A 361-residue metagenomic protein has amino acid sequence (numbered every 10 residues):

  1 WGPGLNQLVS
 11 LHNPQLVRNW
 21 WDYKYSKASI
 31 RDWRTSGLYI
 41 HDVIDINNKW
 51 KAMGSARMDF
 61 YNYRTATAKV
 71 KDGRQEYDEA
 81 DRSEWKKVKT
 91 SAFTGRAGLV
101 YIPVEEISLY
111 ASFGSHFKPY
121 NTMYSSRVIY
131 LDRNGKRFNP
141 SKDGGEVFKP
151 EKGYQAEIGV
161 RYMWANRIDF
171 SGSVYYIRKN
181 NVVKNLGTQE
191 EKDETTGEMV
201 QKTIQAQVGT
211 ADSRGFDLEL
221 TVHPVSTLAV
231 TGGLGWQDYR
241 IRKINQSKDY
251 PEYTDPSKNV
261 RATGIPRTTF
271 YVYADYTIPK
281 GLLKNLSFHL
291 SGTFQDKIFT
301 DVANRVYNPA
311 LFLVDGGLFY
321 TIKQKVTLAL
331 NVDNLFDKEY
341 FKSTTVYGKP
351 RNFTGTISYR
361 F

Functional and structural regions predicted by a protein language model:
W1-K24, Y63-S91, N121-E146, K184-A206 (+1 more regions): Solvent-exposed loop segments that connect transmembrane elements
K27-S29, E84-K87, G145-K149, Q205-Q207 (+3 more regions): Outer-membrane beta-barrel domain signature
S29-K179, S213, H223, D275: Structural signature of Gram-negative outer-membrane beta-barrels, strongest in the C-terminal barrel of TonB-dependent
D32-S36, K89-F93, K152-A156, D212-F216 (+3 more regions): Residues that define the transmembrane beta-barrel architecture of outer-membrane proteins
L38-I44, A97-Y101, I158-Y162, L218-V222 (+5 more regions): Residues on the lipid-exposed face of transmembrane beta-strands in outer-membrane beta-barrel proteins
N48, S171, Y176-R178, E190 (+1 more regions): Gram-negative outer-membrane beta-barrel transporters
F60-A68, F117-M123, Y130, N166 (+5 more regions): Gram-negative outer-membrane beta-barrel proteins
A111, N259-F361: Conserved C-terminal beta-signal and adjacent last beta-strands/turns of outer-membrane beta-barrel proteins
